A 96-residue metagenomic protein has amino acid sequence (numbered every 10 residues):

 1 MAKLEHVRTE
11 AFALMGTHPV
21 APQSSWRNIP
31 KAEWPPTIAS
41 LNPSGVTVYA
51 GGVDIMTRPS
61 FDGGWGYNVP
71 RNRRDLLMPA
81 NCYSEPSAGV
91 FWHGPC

Functional and structural regions predicted by a protein language model:
M1-P43: N-terminal export/targeting and maturation segments
N28-C96: Short, solvent-exposed recognition patches
